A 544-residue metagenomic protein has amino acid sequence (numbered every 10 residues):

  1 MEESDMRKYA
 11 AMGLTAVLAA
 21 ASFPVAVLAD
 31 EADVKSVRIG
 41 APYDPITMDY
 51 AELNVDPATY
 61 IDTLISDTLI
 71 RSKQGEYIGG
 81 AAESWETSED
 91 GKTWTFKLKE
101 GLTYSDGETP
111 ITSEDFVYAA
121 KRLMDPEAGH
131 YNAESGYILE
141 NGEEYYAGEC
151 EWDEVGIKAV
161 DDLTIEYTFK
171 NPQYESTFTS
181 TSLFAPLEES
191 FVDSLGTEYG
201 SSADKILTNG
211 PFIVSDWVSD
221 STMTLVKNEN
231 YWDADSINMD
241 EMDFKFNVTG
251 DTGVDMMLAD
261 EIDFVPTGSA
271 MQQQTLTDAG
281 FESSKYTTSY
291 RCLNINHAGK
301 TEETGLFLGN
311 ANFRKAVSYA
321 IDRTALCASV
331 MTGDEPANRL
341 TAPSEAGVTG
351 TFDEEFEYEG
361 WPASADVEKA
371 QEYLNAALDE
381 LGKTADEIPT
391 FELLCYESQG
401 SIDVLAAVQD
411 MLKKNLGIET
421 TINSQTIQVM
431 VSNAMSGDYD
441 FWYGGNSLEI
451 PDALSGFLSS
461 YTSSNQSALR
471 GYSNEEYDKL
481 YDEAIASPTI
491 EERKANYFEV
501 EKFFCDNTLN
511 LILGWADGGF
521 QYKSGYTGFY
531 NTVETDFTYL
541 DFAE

Functional and structural regions predicted by a protein language model:
G40-E89, L207: N-terminal lobe/hinge region of extracytoplasmic solute-binding protein
S84-A133, E166, F307-G309: Aromatic- and charge-enriched surface segment that lines or borders ligand/interaction sites
K97, D115, N132-S190: Surface-exposed binding/hinge segments that line and control ligand-binding clefts or catalytic entry sites
T112-A119, D162-T168, P211, M239-E241 (+3 more regions): Alpha-helical secondary-structure segments
D153, K315, C327, E419-M430 (+2 more regions): Extracytoplasmic/peripheral linker and loop segments enriched in polar/acidic and small residues with frequent Thr/Pro
F169-I237, E241: Gly/Pro-rich hinge or "lid" segments in bacterial periplasmic/extracellular proteins
N230-T275: Ligand-site clamp/hinge motif
E335-A377, S398-I402: Structural transition elements
